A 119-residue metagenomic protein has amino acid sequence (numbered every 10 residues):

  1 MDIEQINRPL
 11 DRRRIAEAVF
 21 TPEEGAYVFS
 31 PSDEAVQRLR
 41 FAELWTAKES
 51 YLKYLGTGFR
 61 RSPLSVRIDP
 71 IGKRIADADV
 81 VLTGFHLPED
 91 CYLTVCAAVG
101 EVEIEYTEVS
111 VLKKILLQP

Functional and structural regions predicted by a protein language model:
M1-P119: Core catalytic alpha/beta fold that binds nucleotide/phospho-ligands
